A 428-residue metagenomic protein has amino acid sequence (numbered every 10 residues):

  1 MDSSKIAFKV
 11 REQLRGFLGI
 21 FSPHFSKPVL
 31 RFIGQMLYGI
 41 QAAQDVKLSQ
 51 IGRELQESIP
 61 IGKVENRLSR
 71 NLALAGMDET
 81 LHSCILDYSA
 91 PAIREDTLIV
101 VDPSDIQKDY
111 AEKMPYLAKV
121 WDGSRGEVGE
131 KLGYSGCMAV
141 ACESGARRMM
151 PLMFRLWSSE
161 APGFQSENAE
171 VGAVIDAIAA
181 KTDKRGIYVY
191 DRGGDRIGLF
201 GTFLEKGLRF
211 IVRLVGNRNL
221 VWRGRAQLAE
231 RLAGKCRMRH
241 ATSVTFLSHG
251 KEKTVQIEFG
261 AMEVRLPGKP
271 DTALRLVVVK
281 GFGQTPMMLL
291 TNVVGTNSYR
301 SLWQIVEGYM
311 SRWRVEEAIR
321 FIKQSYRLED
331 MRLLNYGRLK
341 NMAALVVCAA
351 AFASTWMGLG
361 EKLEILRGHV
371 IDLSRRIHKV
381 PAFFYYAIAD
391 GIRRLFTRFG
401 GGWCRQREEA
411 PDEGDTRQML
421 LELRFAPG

Functional and structural regions predicted by a protein language model:
M1-D45, V64, C84, Y110-K113 (+1 more regions): Single, function-defining residue in the core of a domain
L37, E65-G145, G260: Active-site-proximal, Lys/Arg-enriched surface segment that forms a nucleic-acid-binding/basic interface patch
I40-A43, S58-P60, Y88-A92: Short secondary-structure boundary/capping segments within folded domains
Q41, S58, N71, A75 (+1 more regions): Short gly/ser-rich anion-binding loops that grip negatively charged ligand groups
A43-R53: Short, charged amphipathic recognition helices of the HTH superfamily and cognate SANT/SANTA-like modules
S49, V101, Y134, A169-A173: Short, contiguous clusters of charged residues that form electrostatic/catalytic patches at enzyme active sites, used
E54, N71, Q324-S325: Short acidic/histidine-centered micro-motifs embedded in hydrophobic/aromatic stretches that mark compact functional
E54-R67: Short, basic interhelical loop/turn and adjoining N-cap of the next helix at nucleic-acid- or acidic-partner-contacting
